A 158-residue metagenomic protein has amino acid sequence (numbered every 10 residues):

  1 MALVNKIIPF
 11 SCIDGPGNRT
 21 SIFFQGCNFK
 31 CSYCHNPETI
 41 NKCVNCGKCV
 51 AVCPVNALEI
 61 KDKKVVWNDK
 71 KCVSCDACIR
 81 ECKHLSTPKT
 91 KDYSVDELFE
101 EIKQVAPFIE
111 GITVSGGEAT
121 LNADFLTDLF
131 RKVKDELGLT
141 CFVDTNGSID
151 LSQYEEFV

Functional and structural regions predicted by a protein language model:
M1: Iron-sulfur (Fe-S) cluster-binding modules
V4-N45, K64-S74: N-terminal pre-triad scaffold of radical SAM enzymes
K42-V143, G147-F157: Conserved Radical SAM active-site core
